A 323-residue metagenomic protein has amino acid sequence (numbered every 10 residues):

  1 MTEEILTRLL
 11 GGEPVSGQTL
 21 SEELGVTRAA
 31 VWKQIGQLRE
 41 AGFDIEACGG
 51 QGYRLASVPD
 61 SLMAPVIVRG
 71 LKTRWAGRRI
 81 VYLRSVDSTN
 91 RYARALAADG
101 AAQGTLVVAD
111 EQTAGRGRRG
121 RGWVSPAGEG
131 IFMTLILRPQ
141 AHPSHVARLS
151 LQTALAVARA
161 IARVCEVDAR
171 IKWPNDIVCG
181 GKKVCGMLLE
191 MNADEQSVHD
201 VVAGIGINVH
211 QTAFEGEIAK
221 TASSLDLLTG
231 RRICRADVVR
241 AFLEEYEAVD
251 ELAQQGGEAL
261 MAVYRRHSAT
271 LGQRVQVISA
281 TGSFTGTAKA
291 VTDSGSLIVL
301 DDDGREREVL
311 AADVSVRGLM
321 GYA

Functional and structural regions predicted by a protein language model:
M1-T27, G36, E40-A41, A141-A169 (+1 more regions): Long, positively charged amphipathic alpha-helical accessory segments at protein N-termini or as interdomain linkers
T2-R163, C185, I233, E306: N-terminal lobe of the biotin/lipoate ligase/transferase fold
E46, A169-R170: A local structural micro-motif
R84, I171-W173: Short loop/edge segments at beta-strand edges and connector loops that shape dinucleotide/nucleotide cofactor-binding
